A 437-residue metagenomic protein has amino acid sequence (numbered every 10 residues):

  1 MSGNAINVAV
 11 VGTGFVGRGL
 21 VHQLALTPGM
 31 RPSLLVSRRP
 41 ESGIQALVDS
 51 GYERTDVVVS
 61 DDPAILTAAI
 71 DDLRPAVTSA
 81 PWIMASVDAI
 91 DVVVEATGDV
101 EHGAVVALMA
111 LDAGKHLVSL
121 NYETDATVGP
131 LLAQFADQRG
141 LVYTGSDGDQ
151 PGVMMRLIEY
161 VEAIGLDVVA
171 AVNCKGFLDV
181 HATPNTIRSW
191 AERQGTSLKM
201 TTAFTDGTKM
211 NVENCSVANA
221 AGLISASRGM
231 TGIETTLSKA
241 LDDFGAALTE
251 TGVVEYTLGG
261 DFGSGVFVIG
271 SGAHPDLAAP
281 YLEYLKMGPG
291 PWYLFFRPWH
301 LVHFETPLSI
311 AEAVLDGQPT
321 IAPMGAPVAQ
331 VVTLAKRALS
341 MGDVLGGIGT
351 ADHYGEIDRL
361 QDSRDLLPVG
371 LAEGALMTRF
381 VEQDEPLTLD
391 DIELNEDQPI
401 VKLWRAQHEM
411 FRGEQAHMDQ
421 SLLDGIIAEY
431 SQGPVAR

Functional and structural regions predicted by a protein language model:
M1-A107: N-terminal glycine-/serine-/threonine-rich beta1-alpha1-beta2 phosphate-ribose binding loop of Rossmann-like
A9, T13, E95-D99, L120-T124 (+3 more regions): Glycine- and other small-residue-rich loops at beta-strand/loop junctions that grip anionic moieties
R38-P40, W82, G98, K115 (+5 more regions): Short, ordered loop/turn segments at secondary-structure junctions
L47-V48, G129-L132, M155-I158, N173 (+4 more regions): Short acidic, glycine/serine/threonine-rich loops at helix termini
T97-A113, L120-L141, D147: Rossmann-fold NAD(P)-binding glycine/threonine-rich loop
A136-G140, T144-D206: Rossmann-like NAD(P)H-binding beta-loop-alpha module
W190-A436: C-terminal catalytic/substrate-binding lobe primarily of soluble NAD(P)-dependent oxidoreductases
